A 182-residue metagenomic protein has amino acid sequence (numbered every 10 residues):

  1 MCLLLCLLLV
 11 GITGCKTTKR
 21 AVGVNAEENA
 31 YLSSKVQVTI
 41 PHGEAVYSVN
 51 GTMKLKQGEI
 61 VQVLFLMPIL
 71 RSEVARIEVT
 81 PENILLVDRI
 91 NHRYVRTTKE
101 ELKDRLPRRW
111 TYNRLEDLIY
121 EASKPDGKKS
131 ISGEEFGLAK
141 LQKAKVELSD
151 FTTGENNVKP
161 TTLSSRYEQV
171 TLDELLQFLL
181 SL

Functional and structural regions predicted by a protein language model:
M1-L3: Bacterial N-terminal signal peptides that target proteins for export
L5-L8: Cleavable N-terminal export/targeting peptides
V10-G14: C-terminal motif of bacterial Sec signal peptides marking the signal peptidase cleavage site
T17-E82: Start-of-domain marker
I60-Y112: An acidic-aromatic
V87-R93, P107-D117, N157-D173: Short, surface-exposed secondary-structure junctions/capping segments
R109-E135: Charged, gly/pro-rich active-site loop segments
D126-L182: Non-transmembrane domains of secretory- and envelope-associated proteins
